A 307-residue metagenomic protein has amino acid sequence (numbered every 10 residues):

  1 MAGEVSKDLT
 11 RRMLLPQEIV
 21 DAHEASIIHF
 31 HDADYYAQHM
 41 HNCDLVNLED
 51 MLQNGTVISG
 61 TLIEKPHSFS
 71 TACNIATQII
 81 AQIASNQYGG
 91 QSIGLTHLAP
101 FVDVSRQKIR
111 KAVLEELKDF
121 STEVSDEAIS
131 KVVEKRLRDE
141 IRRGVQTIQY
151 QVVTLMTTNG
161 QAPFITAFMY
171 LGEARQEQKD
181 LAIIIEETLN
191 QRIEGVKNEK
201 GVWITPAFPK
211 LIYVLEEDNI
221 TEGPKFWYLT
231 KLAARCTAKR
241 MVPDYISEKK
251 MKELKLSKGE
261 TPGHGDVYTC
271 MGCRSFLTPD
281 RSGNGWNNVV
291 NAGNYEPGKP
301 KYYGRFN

Functional and structural regions predicted by a protein language model:
M1-N307: Conserved catalytic cores of very large enzyme subunits
